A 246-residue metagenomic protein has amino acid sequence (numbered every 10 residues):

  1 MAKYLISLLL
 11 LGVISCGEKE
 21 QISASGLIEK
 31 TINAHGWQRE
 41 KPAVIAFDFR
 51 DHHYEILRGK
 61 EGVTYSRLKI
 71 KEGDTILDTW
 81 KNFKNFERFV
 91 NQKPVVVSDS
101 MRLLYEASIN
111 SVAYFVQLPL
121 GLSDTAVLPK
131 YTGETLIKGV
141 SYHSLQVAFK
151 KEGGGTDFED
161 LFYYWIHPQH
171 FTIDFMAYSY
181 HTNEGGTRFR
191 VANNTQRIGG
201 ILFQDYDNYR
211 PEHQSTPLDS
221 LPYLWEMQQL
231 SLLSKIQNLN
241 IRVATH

Functional and structural regions predicted by a protein language model:
Y4-V13: Sec-dependent N-terminal signal peptides
C16-H53: N-terminal leader/targeting segments and the immediate start of mature chains
E20-A24, R88-T156, Y180-N183, T245-H246: Flexible, processing/modification-adjacent segments and terminal tails in exported/periplasmic/extracellular proteins
E40-P42, L57-R67, K71-G73, D78-F89 (+4 more regions): Short, solvent-exposed coil/turn segments at beta-strand boundaries
F49-H53, K71-G73, D124: Glycine-centered tight beta-turn/hairpin loop motif at sheet-sheet or coil-to-beta transitions
Y142-I241: Gly/Pro-enriched, hydrophobic low-complexity segments that function as extracytoplasmic propeptides/linkers
